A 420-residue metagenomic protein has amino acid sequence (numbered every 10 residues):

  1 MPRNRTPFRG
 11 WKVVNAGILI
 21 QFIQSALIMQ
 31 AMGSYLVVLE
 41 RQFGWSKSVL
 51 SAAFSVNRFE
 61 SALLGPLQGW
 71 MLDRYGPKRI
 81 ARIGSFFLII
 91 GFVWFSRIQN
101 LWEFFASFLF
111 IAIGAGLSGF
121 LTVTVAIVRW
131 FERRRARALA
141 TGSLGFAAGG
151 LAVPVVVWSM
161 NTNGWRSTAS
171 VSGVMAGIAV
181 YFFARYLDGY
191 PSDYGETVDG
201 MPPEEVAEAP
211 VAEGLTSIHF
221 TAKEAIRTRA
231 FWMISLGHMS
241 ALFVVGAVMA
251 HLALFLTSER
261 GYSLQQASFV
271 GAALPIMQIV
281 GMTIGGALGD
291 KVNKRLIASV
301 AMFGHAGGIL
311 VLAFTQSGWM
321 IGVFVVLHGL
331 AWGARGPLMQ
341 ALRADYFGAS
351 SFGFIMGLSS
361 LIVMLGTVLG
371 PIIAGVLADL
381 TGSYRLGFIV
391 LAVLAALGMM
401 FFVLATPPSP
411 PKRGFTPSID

Functional and structural regions predicted by a protein language model:
K12-K47, L64, Q68, V153 (+2 more regions): Extracytoplasmic
F22, G91, E103-S118, M320-G333: Hydrophobic core of transmembrane alpha-helices in multi-pass small-molecule transporters, especially MFS/SLC-type
I28-L36, K223-M282, A287: Extracytoplasmic gate region of multi-pass secondary transporters
L39, L117-F131, A334-F347: Intracellular juxtamembrane helix-capping segments at the cytosolic ends of symmetry-related transmembrane helices
L39-E40, M71-L72, V156-N163, L256-T257 (+2 more regions): Interfacial helix-cap and linker-helix signal at transmembrane-aqueous boundaries of multi-pass secondary transporters
L64-G76, M282-N293, A378-D379: Helix-to-loop junctions at the C-terminal end of transmembrane segments in multipass secondary transporters
I80-V93, L296-V311: Structural signature of the two symmetry-related core transmembrane helices
F146-Y194: Helix-loop-helix hairpin linking two adjacent transmembrane segments in secondary transporters
